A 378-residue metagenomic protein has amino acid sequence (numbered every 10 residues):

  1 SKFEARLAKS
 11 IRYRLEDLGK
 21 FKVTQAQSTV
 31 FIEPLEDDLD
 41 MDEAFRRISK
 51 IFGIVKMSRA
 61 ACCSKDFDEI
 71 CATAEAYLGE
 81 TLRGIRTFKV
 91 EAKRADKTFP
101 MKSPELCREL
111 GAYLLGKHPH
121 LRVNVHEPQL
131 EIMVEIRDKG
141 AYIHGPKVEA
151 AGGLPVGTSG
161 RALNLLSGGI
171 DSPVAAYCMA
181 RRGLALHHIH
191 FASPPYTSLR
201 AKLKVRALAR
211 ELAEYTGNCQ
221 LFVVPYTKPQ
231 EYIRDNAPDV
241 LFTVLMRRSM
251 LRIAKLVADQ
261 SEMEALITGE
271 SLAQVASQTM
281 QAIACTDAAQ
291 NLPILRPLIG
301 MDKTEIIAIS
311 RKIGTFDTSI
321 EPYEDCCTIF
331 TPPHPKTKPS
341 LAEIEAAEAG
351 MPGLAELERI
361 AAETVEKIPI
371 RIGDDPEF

Functional and structural regions predicted by a protein language model:
S1-L163, P173-C219, K228, A288 (+4 more regions): RNA-binding accessory domains that recognize and position tRNA/RNA substrates
E109-L114, K147-S159, Y226, Q230-I313 (+1 more regions): Active-site adenylate/phosphate-handling loop in enzymes that bind or generate adenylated species
N164, H188-H190, V223, T268 (+1 more regions): Structural beta-sheet core signal
G169: Conserved G/P- and acidic residue-centered "switch" motifs that form tight phosphate/ATP-binding loops in soluble
N218, M263, E324-C326: Active-site lining segments that contact anionic ligands and/or coordinate catalytic metals
Q274, P322-F330: Small/polar glycine-rich anion-binding or flexible loop at a beta-alpha turn
G314-P322: A short alpha-helix-loop-beta-strand transition element characteristic of N-terminal alpha/beta dinucleotide-binding
